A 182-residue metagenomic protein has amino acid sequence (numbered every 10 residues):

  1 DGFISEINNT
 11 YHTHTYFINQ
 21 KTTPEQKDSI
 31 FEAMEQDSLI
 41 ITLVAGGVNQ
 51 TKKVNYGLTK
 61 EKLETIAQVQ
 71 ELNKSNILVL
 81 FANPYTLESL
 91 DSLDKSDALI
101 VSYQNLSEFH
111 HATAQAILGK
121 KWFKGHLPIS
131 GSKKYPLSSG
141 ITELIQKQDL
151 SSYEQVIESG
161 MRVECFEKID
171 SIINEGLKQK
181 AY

Functional and structural regions predicted by a protein language model:
D1-G160, E167: C-terminal non-catalytic regions of proteins with extracellular/luminal or membrane-system context
I157-Y182: Beta-lactamase-like hydrolase cores
